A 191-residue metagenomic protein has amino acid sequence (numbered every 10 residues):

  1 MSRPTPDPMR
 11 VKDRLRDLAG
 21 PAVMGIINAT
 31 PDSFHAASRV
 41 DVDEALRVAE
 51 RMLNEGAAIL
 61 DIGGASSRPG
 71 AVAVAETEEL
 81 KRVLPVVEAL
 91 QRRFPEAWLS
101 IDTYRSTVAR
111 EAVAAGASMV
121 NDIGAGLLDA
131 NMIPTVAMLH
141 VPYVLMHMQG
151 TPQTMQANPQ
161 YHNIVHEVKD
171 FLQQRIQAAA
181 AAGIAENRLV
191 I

Functional and structural regions predicted by a protein language model:
M1-P31, Q173, A180-I184: N-terminal amphipathic alpha-helix/helix-capping segment at the start of soluble metabolic enzymes
P21-V23, R93-D102, S118-M119, A185-L189: Short beta-strand/loop segments at the ligand-binding rim of alpha/beta enzyme cores
I26-R47, V72-A73, W98-S100, T154-H166: Active-site mouth loops of central-metabolism enzymes
I27, M52, G56, D102 (+2 more regions): Conserved, mostly hydrophobic/aromatic
A29-P31, S67-G70, A109, A115 (+1 more regions): Conserved anion-binding
S33-H35, A58-P85: Glycine-rich, proline-tolerant flexible connector loops at the mouths of alpha/beta enzymes
F34-L53, E78-R82, A125-A130, H166-L172: Glycine-rich anion/phosphate-binding loops
V72-I101, S106-R110, A137-M148, D170: Alpha-helix-loop-beta-strand connector modules within alpha/beta enzyme cores
